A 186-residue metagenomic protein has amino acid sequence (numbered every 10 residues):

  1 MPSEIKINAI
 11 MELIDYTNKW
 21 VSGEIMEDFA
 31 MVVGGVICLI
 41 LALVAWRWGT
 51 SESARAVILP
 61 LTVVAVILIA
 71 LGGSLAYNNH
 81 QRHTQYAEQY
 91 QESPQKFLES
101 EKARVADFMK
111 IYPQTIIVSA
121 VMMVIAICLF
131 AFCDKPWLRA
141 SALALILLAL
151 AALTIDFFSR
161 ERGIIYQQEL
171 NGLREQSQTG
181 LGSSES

Functional and structural regions predicted by a protein language model:
E4-V44, S100-F108, F158-G180: Cytosolic-side membrane-entry/anchor segment at the start of a transmembrane helix
N18-L68, V118-V121, I125-K135: Long, highly hydrophobic alpha-helical transmembrane signal-anchor segments
L59-L71, L143-A151: Hydrophobic membrane-insertion alpha-helices, especially the h-region of bacterial N-terminal signal peptides
A76-E99: Membrane-helix interface/capping segments
N79-Y86, F130-C133, W137, T154-Q176: Cytosolic juxtamembrane helix at the C-terminal end of the final transmembrane segment
A103-S119: Loop-to-transmembrane boundary segments
P136-A144: A cross-kingdom feature marking charged/low-complexity
S183-S186: Short, solvent-exposed mixed-charge patches
